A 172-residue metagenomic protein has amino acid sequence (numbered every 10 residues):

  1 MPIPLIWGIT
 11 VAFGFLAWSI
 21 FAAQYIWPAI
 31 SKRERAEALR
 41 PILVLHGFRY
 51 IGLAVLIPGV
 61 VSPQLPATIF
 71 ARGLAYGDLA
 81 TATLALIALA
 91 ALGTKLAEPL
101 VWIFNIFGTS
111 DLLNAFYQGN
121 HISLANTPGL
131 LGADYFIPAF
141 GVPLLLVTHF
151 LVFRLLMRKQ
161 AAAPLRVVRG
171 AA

Functional and structural regions predicted by a protein language model:
M1-W18: Hydrophobic transmembrane alpha-helical segments in integral membrane proteins
Q24-P28, V55-L65, Y117-N126: Juxtamembrane "helix-exit" motif on the non-cytosolic side of transmembrane helices
W27-L39, A91-L100, R158-A162: Membrane-interface helix-boundary motifs at transmembrane edges
G52-P66, L84-L92: Membrane-helix exit/interface motif
Q64-Y76, L100-I103, T127-P138: Non-cytosolic membrane-interface motifs at loop->transmembrane helix junctions
G77, T81-A85, I103-N120, F140-L145: Hydrophobic alpha-helical membrane segments
A80-K95, L151-F153: Alpha-helical transmembrane segments in multipass membrane proteins, preferentially the mid-helix core
F136-V167: A hydrophobic membrane-anchoring alpha-helix module
